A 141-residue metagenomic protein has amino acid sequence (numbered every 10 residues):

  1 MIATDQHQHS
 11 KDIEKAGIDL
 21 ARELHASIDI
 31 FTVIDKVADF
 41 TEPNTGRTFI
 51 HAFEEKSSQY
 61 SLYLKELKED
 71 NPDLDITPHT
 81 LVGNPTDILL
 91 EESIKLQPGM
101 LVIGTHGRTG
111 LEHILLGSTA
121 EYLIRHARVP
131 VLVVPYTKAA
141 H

Functional and structural regions predicted by a protein language model:
M1-R47: Small/aliphatic-rich secondary-structure junction motif
K11, I30, K56-L64, Q97-R108: Conserved N-terminal glycine/acidic-rich loop preference
I18, K65, E121: Active-site phosphate/pyrophosphate- and oxyanion-stabilizing loops and adjacent acidic/basic residues in soluble
E23, K68-L101, K138-H141: Structural beta-alpha unit
D29-F31, T77-L81, L132: General small-molecule cofactor/ligand-binding pocket signal
R47-Q59: A short acidic, glycine-rich active-site loop that binds or catalyzes chemistry on phosphate/adenosine moieties
E92-H141: Gly/Ser-rich helix-loop-strand patches that form or flank binding pockets for ribonucleotide-derived cofactors
